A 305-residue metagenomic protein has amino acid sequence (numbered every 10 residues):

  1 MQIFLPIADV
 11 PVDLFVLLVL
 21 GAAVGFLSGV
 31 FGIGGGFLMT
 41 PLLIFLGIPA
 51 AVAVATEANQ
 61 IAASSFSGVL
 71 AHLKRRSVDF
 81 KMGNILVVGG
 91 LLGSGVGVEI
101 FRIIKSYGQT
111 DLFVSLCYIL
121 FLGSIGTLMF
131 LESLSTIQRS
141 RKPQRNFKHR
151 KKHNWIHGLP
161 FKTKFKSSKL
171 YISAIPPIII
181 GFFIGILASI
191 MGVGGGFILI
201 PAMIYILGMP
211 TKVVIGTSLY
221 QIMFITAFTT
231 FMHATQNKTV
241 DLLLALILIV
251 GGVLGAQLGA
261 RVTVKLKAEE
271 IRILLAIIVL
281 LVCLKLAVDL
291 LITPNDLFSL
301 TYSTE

Functional and structural regions predicted by a protein language model:
M1-L20, K74-I180, Y205, T235-E305: Juxtamembrane transmembrane-helix boundary motif
D13-L14, P49-A63, L116, G185-V193 (+2 more regions): Structural signature of hydrophobic alpha-helical transmembrane segments
G21, G25-I33, F37, S64-V69 (+7 more regions): Transmembrane alpha-helical segments of multi-pass membrane transport proteins and ion-pumping complexes
G36-G83: Juxtamembrane transmembrane-helix termini in multi-pass membrane transport proteins
M39-V52, A188, I198-V213, M232: Interfacial segments of multi-pass membrane proteins
A62-S65, G126, M223-T226, L280-C283: Small-residue-rich packing faces within the transmembrane alpha-helices of Major Facilitator Superfamily
G195-F197, M203, L219-I222: Active/binding-pocket-proximal capping segment
K212-I215, R272: Loop-to-transmembrane helix entry/capping segments in MFS-fold secondary transporters and related SLC/MFSD carriers
